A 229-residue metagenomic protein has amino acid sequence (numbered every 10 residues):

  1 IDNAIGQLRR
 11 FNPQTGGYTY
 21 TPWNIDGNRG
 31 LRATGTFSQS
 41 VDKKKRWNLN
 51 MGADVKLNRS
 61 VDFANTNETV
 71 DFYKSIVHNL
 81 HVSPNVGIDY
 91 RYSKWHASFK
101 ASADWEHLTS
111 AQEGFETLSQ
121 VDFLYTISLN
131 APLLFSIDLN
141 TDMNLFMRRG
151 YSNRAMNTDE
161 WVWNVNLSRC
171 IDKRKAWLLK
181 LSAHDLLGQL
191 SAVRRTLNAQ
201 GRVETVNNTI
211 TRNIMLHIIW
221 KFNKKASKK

Functional and structural regions predicted by a protein language model:
I1-K229: Exposed, low-structure sequence patches enriched in small/polar residues
